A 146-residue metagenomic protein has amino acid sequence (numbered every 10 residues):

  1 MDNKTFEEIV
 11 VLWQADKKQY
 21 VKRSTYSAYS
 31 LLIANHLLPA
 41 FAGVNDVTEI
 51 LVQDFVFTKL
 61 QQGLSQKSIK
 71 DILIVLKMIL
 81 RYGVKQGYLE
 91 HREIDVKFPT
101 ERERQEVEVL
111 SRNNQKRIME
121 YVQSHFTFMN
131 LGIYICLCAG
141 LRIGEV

Functional and structural regions predicted by a protein language model:
M1-D2, A139: N-terminal intrinsically disordered, low-complexity tails enriched in polar/charged
D2-K4, Q14-Y82, Q86-Y88, R104: N-terminal core-binding DNA-recognition domain of tyrosine site-specific recombinases/integrases
K70, K85, L89-H91, D95-I143: Basic, Lys/Arg- and aromatic-enriched nucleic-acid-binding interface segment
